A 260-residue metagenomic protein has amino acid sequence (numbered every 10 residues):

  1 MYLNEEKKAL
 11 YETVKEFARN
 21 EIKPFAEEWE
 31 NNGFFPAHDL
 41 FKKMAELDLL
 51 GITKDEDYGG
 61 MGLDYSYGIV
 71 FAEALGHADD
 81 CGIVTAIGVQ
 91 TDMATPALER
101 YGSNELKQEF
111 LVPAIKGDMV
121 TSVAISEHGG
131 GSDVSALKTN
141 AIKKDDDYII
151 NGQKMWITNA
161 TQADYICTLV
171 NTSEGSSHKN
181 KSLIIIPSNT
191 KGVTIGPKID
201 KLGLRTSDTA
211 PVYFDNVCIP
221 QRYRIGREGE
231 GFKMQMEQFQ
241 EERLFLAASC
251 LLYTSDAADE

Functional and structural regions predicted by a protein language model:
M1-G88, E105-E109, P113-K116: Amphipathic, small/basic residue-rich leader segments at the start of a protein or domain
Y2-E5, A9-L10, E73, V193-D256: Glycine-rich beta->alpha junctions and the first turn(s) of the following alpha-helix
A18, F71, S103, V123 (+3 more regions): Buried hydrophobic positions in well-ordered alpha/beta secondary-structure cores of metabolic enzymes
I83-E105, G131-V134: N-terminal glycine-rich flavin-associated loop
I87-G88, A114, G129-S132, W156-N159 (+2 more regions): Short Gly/Pro-enriched turn/cap motifs at secondary-structure boundaries
G117-I125: A short, Trp-centered hydrophobic/proline-enriched beta-strand micro-motif
T139-I142: A structural signal for short hydrophobic beta-strand segments in well-ordered beta-sheet cores
N151-I195: A short core secondary-structure module
